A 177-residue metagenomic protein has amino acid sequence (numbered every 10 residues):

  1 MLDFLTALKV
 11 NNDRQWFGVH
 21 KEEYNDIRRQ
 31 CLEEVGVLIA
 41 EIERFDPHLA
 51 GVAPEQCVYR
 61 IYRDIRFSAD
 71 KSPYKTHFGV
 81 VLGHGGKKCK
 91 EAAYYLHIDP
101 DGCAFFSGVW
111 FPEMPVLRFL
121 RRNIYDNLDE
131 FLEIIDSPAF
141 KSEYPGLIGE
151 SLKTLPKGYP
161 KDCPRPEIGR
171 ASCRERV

Functional and structural regions predicted by a protein language model:
F4-A7, E41, N123, I134: Residues that form generic nucleotide/phosphate-binding pockets
T6-I61: Active-site acidic/histidine clusters and adjacent loop/turn architecture that either coordinate catalytic ions
D46-P47, R60-G83, A92, E133-L152: Soluble extramembrane domains of integral membrane proteins
I61, K153-P166: Aromatic/basic-lined ligand-recognition segments that form π-stacking hydrophobic pockets flanked by Lys/Arg to engage
D64-Y125: Aromatic- and glycine-enriched beta-alpha-beta binding-site module
I98-Y159: Compact, glycine/acidic-enriched structural inserts
E167-V177: Residue-level detector of conserved catalytic or cofactor/ligand-binding positions in enzyme active sites
